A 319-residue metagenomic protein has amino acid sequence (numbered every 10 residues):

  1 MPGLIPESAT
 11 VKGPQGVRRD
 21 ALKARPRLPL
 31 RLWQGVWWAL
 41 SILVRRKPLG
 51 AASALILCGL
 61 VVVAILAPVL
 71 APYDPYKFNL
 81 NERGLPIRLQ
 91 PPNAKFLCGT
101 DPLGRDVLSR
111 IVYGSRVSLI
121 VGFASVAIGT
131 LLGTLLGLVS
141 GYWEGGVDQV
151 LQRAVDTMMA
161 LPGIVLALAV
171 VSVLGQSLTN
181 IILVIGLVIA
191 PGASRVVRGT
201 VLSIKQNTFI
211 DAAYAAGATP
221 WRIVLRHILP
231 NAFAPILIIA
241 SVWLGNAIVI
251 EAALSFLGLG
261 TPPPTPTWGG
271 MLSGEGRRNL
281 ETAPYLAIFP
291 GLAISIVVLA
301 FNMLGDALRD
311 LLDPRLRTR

Functional and structural regions predicted by a protein language model:
M1-L55, M303-R319: Transmembrane alpha-helical segments of polytopic membrane transport and secretion proteins
P2-S8, K12-P14, L55, V63-T100 (+1 more regions): Hydrophobic alpha-helical transmembrane segments of membrane transport/permease proteins and related membrane-embedded
W33-R46, L97-T100, L108, L225 (+1 more regions): A short amphipathic helical element positioned immediately N-terminal to and/or at the very start of a transmembrane
V36, G50-L57, P220, A232 (+1 more regions): Primarily residues marking transmembrane-helix entry/exit sites
S41, V63-Y73, V139, S194 (+2 more regions): Structural signature of transmembrane alpha-helix termini at the membrane-water interface
P48-C58, V150, L183: Alpha-helical transmembrane segments of integral membrane proteins
G59, I65-P72, P235, A247 (+1 more regions): Phosphate/oxyanion-binding loops and surfaces in catalytic or ligand/nucleic-acid-binding neighborhoods
P102-R319: Alpha-helical transmembrane segments of integral membrane proteins, especially multi-pass inner/plasma-membrane
